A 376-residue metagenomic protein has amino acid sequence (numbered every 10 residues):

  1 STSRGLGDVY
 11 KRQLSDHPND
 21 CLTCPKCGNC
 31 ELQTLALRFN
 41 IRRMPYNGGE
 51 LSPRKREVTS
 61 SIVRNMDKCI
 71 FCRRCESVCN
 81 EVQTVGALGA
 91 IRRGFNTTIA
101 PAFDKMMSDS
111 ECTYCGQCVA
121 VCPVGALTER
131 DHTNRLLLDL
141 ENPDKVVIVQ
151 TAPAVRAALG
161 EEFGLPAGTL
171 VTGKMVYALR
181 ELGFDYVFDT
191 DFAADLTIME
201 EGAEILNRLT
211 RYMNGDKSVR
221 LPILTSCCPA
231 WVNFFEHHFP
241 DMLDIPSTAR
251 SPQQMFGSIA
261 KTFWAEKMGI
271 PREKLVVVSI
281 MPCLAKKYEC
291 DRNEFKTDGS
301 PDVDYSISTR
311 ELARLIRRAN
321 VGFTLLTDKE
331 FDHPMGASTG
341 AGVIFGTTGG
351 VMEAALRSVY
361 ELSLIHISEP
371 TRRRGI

Functional and structural regions predicted by a protein language model:
S1-Q13, I365-I376: Single conserved hydrophobic/aromatic residue that forms the stacking wall/gate of nucleotide- or nucleobase-binding
G5-T23, T59-D67, D104-T113, R272-V278: Immediate flanking context of iron-sulfur cluster ligation sites
Q13-M44, C72-C75, C115-C118: Cysteine-cluster motifs in flexible loop/terminal segments that predominantly coordinate metals
D16, K26, N80-T84, A120-V124 (+10 more regions): Generic secondary-structure signature for well-ordered alpha-helical cores
D20-G28, L35-A36, Y46-L51, V82 (+2 more regions): Short coil/turn segments at secondary-structure boundaries
G28, V82, P153-V155, C228 (+3 more regions): Glycine-rich beta-alpha junction loops
G48-W264: Iron-sulfur-cluster electron-transfer modules
G269-L275, L284-S368, R372: Redox cofactor-anchoring modules in respiratory/redox and cofactor-processing assemblies
